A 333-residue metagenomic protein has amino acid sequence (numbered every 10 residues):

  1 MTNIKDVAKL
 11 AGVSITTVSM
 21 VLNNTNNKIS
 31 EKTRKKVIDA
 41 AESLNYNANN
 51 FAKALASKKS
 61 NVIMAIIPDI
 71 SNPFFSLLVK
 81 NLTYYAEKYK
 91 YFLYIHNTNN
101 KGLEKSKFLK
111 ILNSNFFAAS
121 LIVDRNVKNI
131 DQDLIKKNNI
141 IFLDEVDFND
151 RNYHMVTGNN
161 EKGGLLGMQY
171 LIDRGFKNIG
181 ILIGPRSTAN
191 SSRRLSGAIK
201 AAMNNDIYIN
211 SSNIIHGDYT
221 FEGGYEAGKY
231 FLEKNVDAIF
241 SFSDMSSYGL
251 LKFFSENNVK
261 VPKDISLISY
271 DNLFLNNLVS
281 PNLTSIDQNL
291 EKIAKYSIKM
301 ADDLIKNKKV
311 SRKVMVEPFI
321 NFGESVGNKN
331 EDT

Functional and structural regions predicted by a protein language model:
M1-K59: N-terminal helix-turn-helix DNA-binding module of bacterial transcription factors
M1-N3, E42-F74, L78-K80, Y89 (+1 more regions): N-terminal helix-turn-helix/winged-helix DNA-binding helices and compositionally similar short basic alpha-helical
I15-M20, L55-D69, Y170, N178-P185: Short beta-strand segments enriched in small/hydrophobic residues
P68-S76, I95-L103, M155-L166, L182-E226 (+4 more regions): Hinge/beta->alpha junction and helix N-cap segments in small-molecule ligand-binding domains
Y84-K128: Central regulatory/effector-binding core of bacterial HTH transcription factors
A118, I122-L166, S187, M245 (+1 more regions): Flexible loop/hinge segments that line or gate small-molecule binding clefts
N178, I209-N213, V261-S266: Short acidic capping loops at alpha-helix termini that bridge into adjacent secondary structure
A227-T333: Flexible loop/turn connectors
